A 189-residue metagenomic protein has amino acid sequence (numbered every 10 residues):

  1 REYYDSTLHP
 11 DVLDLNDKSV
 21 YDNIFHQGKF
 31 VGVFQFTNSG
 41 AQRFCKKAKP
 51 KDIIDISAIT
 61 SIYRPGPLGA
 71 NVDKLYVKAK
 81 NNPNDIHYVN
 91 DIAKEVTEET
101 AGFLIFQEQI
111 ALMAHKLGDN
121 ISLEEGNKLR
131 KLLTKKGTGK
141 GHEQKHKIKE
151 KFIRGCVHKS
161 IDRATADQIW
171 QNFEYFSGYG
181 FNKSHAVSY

Functional and structural regions predicted by a protein language model:
R1-G180, S188-Y189: Mg2+-dependent phosphoryl-transfer active-site scaffold
H185: Pyridoxal 5′-phosphate
